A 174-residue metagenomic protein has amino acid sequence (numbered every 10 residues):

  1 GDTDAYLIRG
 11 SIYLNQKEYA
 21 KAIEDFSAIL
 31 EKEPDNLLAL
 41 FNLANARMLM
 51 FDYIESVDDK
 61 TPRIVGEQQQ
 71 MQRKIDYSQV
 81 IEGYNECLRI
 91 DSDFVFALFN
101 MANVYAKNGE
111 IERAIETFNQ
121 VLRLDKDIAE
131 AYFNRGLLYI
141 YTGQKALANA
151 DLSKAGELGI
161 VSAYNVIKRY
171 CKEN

Functional and structural regions predicted by a protein language model:
D2, N36, F94, I128 (+1 more regions): Residue-level recognition of tetratricopeptide repeat
A5, A39, A97, A131 (+1 more regions): TPR alpha-solenoid repeat register
I8, N42, N100, N134 (+1 more regions): Canonical tetratricopeptide repeat
L49-E82: Short coil/linker segments at helix-helix boundaries
